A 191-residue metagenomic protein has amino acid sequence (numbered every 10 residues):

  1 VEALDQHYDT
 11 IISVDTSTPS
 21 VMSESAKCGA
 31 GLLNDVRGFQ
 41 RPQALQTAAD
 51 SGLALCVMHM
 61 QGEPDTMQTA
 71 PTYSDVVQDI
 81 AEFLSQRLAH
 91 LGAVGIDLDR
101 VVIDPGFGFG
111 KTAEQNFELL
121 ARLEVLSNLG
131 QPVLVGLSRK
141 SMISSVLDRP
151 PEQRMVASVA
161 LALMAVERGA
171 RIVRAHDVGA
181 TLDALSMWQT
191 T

Functional and structural regions predicted by a protein language model:
E2-I11, T16-M22, A26-K27, G31-H90 (+1 more regions): Active-site-adjacent loop and "lid" segments of alpha/beta metabolic enzymes
T10, D97-R100: Short acidic capping loops at alpha-helix termini that bridge into adjacent secondary structure
V94: Conserved C-terminal portion of the radical SAM core fold that forms the substrate/S-adenosylmethionine-binding
F107: Active-site metal-binding loops of divalent metal-dependent hydrolases
